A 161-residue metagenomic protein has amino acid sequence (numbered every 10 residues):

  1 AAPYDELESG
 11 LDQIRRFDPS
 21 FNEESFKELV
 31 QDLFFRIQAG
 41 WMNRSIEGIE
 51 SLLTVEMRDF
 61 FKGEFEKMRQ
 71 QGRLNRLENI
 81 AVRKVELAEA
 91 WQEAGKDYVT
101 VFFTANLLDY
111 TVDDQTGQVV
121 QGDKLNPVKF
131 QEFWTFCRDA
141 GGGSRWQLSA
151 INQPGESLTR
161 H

Functional and structural regions predicted by a protein language model:
A1-E6, K96-T100, T111-H161: Short beta-strand edge/turn micro-motifs at domain boundaries
A2-V82, E86: Core segments of small alpha/beta cavity-forming domains
I14, F34, W41, F65 (+5 more regions): Conserved NTP-handling cores and scaffolds of large molecular machines
N22, F60, R69, V85-G95 (+3 more regions): Residues in flexible loops and secondary-structure boundaries
Q38, F61-E64, N79, A90 (+4 more regions): Residue-level signal for functionally critical sites in structured catalytic/ligand-binding pockets
R73-Q115: Surface-exposed, charged secondary-structure patches
